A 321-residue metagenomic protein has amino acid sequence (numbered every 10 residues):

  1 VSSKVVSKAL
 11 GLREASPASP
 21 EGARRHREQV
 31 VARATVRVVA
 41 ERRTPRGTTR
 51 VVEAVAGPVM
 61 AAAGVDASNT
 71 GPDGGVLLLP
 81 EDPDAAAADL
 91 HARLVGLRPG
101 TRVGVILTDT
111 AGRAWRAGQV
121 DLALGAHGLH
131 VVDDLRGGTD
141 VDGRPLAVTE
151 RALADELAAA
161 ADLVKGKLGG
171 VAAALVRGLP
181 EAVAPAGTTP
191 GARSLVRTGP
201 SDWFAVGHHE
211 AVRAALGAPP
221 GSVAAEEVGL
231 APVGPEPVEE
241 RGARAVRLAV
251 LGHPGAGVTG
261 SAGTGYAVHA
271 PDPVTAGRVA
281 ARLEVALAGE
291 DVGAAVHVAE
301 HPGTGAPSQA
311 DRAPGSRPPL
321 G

Functional and structural regions predicted by a protein language model:
S2-K8, E21, R25-A67, G71 (+2 more regions): A structural signal for small-residue-enriched, beta-sheet-centric alpha/beta enzyme cores and oligomeric scaffold folds
T70-L79: Short, basic, glycine/proline-bearing loop/turn elements
L78-V103, L107: Phosphate-interacting basic helix/loop segments used at nucleotide- and nucleic-acid interfaces
G263-G277: Short glycine/threonine-rich beta-strand-turn micro-motifs
P273, G277-A281, G315, G321: Alpha-helical oligomerization interfaces
V279-D291: Short, non-transmembrane amphipathic alpha-helical segments
T304-P319: Cysteine-centric segments in proteins
